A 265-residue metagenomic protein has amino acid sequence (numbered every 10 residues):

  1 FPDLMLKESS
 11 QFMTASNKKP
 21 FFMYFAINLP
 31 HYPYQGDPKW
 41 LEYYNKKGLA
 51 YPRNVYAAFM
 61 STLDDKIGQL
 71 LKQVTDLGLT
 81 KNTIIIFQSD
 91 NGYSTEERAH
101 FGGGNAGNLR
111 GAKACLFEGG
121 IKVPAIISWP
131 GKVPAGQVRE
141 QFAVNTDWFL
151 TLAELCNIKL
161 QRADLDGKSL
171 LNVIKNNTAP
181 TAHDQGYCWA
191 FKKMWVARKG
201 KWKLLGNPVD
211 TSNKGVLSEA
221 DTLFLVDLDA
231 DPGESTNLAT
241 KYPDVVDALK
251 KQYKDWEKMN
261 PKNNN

Functional and structural regions predicted by a protein language model:
D3-K7, N54, S61-D65, A143-L150 (+5 more regions): A structural signal for well-ordered alpha-helical segments within the folded catalytic domains of diverse enzymes
S9-Y56, S94-A99: Active-site His/acidic residue clusters
S10-T14, A57, D64, G68-L71 (+8 more regions): Non-transmembrane alpha-helical segments in soluble domains of secreted/periplasmic/extracellular proteins
M13-S16, P20, L29, L71-V74 (+8 more regions): A generic secondary-structure signal for well-formed alpha-helical elements
S16-M23, L79-I85, V123, A182-D184 (+2 more regions): Loop/turn elements at helix/coil->beta-strand transitions in domains of secreted/extracellular proteins
F21-A26, M60, I67, V74 (+4 more regions): Beta-strand elements within well-structured catalytic alpha/beta cores of enzymes that handle phosphate/sulfate esters
P33-G36, K72-K132, V144: Histidine-centered active-site microenvironments of extracellular/periplasmic hydrolases and transferases
Y93-G107, G111-L116, K132-Q137, Q141-L228 (+1 more regions): C-terminal cap/loop subdomain of S1 sulfatases and analogous C-terminal strand-loop tails that border
